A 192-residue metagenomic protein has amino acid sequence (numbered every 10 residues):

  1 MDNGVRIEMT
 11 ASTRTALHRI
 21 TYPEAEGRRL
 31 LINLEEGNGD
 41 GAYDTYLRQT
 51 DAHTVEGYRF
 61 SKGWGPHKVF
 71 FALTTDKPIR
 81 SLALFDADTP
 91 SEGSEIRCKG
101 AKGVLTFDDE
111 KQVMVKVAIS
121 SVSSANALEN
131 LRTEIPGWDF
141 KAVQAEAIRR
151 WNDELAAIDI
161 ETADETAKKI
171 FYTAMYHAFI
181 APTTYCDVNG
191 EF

Functional and structural regions predicted by a protein language model:
M1-F192: Beta-sandwich/jelly-roll carbohydrate-recognition scaffolds of carbohydrate-active enzymes
